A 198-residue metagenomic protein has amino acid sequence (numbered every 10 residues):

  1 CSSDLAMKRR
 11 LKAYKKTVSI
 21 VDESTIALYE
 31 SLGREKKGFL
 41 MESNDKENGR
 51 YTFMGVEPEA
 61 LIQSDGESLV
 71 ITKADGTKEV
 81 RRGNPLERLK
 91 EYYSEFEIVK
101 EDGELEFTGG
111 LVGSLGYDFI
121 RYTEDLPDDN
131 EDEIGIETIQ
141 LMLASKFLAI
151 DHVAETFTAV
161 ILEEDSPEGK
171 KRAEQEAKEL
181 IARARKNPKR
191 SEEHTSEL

Functional and structural regions predicted by a protein language model:
A6-G38, S43-E79, Y117, Y122-E192 (+1 more regions): Extended accessory regions or peripheral subdomains of proteins
S64, S68, T72-V112, D118-E124: Donor-binding/catalytic cores of nucleotide-activated saccharide and glycerol-phosphate transferases/polymerases
